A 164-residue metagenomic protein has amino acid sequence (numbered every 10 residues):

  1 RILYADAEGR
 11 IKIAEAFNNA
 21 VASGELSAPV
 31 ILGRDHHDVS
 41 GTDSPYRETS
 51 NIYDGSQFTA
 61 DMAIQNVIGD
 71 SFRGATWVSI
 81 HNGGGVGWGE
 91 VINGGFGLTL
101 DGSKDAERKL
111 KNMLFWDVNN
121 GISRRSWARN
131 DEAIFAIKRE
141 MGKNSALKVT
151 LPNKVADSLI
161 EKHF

Functional and structural regions predicted by a protein language model:
R1-F164: Conserved internal helical-beta-strand scaffold that buttresses enzyme catalytic cores
